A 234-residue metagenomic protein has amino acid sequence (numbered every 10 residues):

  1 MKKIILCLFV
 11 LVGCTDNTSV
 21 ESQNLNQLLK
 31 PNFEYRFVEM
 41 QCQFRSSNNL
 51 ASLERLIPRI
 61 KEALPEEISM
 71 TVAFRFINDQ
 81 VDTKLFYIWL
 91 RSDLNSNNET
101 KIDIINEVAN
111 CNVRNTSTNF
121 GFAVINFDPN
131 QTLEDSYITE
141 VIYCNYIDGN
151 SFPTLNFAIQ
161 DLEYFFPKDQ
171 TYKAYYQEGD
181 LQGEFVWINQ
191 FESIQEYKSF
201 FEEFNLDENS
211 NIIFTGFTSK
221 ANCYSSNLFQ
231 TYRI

Functional and structural regions predicted by a protein language model:
K2-K3, L155: Short amphipathic alpha-helical segments that mediate assembly, nucleic-acid/protein binding, or membrane association
K3-V12: Sec-dependent N-terminal signal peptides
D16-I212, G216-I234: Short S/T/G/P-rich N-terminal loop/turn motif that feeds into the first structured element of a domain
